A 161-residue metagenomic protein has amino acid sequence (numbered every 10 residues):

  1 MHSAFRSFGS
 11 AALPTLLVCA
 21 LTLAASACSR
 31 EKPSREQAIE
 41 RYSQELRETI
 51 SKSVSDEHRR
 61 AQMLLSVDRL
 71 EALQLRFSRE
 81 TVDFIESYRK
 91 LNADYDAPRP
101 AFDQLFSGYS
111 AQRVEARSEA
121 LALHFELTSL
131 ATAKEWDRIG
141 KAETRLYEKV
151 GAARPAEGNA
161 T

Functional and structural regions predicted by a protein language model:
M1-S26: Sec-dependent bacterial lipoprotein signal peptides
S3-F5, C28-I39, A156-T161: Terminal, compositionally biased segments
S7-A11, K52, D56, D94: Membrane-interface junctions
L13-L21, A38-Y42, L46, I139 (+1 more regions): Extended hydrophobic/Leu-rich segments
C28-V82: Immediate post-signal-peptide N-terminus of mature secreted/exported proteins
L64-T161: Intrinsically disordered, glycine/charged-rich N-terminal periplasmic/extracytoplasmic linker segments that lie
